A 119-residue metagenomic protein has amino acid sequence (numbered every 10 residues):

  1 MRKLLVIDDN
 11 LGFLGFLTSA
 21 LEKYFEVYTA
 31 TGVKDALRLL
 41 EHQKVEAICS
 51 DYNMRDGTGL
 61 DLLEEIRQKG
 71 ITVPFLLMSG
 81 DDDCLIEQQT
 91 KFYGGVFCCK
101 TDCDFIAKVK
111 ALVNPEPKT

Functional and structural regions predicted by a protein language model:
I7-D8, A30, I48: Conserved sequence signature across two-component system core domains
L11-Y28: Two-component/phosphorelay signaling modules centered on CheY-like receiver
T29-R38, G59: Helix N-cap/capping motif at the beta->alpha junctions
D51: Active-site residues of response regulator receiver
R55: The feature encodes the CheY-like receiver
L60-I71: Short amphipathic alpha-helix used as the core "switch/output" element in two-component signaling
D61, D81-K110: Alpha4 helix (beta4-alpha4-beta5 surface) of REC/receiver domains from two-component response regulators
